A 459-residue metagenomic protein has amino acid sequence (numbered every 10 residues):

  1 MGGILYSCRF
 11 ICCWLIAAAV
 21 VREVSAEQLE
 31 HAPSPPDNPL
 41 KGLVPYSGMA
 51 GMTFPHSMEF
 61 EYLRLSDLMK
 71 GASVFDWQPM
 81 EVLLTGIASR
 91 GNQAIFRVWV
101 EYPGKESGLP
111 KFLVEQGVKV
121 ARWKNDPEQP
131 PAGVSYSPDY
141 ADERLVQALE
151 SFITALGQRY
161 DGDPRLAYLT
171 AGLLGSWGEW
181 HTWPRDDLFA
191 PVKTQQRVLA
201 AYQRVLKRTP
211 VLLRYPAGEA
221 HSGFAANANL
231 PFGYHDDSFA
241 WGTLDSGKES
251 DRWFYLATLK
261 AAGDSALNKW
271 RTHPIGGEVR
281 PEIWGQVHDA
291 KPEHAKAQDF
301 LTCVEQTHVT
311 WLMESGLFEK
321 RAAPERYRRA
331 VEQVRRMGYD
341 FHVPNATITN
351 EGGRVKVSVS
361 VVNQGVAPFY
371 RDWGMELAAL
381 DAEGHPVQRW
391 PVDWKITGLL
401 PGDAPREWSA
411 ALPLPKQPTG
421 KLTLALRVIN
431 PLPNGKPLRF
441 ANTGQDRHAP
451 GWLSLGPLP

Functional and structural regions predicted by a protein language model:
M1-C12: Bacterial N-terminal signal peptides that target proteins for export
V24-G86, Q93, L145, S151 (+8 more regions): Non-catalytic accessory regions flanking glycosidase/transglycosidase catalytic cores in CAZymes
E27-L145, L267-R326: N-terminal substrate-binding region of glycoside hydrolase catalytic domains
Q28-G48, A88-N92, Y168-G175, T182-F318: Catalytic-core regions of glycoside hydrolase
E59, I87, L156, L169 (+2 more regions): Conserved, mostly hydrophobic/aromatic
N125-L145, F152-L188: Active-site groove signature of glycoside hydrolases
V331-P459: Extracellular/luminal regions of secreted and cell-surface proteins that mediate adhesion/ECM remodeling
